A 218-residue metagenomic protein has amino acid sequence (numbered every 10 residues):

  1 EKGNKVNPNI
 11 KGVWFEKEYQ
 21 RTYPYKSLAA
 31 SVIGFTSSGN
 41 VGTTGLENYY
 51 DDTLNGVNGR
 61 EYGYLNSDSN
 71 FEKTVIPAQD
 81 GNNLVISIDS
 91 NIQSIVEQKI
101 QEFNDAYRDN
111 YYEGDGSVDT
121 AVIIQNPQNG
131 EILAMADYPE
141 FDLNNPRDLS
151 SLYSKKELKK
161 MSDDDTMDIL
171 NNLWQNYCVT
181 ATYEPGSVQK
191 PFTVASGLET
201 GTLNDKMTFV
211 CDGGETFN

Functional and structural regions predicted by a protein language model:
E1-G81, Q98-Q101, D105: Small/polar-residue-rich segments within soluble enzyme cores
Y19, T36, A136-P139, G213: Residues at the C-termini of beta-strands that transition into short coil/loop
S38-L65, V118-L149: Carboxylate/His-rich catalytic cores and anion/metal-binding grooves
I76-Q128, M135, L143-N218: Active-site loop and adjoining helix of the penicillin-binding protein/serine DD-peptidase-beta-lactamase fold
